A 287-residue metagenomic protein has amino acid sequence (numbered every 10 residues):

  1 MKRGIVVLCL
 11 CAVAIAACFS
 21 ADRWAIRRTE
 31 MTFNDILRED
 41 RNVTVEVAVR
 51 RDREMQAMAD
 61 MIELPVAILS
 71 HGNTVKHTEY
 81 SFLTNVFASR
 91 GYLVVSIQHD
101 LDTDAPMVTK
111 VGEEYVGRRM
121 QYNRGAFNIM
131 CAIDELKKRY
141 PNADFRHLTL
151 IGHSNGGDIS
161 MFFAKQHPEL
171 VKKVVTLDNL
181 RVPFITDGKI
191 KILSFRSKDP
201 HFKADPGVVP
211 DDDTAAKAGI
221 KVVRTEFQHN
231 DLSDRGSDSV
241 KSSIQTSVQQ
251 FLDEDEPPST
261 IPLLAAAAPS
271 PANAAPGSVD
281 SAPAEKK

Functional and structural regions predicted by a protein language model:
G4, A16-A57, K287: An N-terminal hydrophobic leader/cap segment in hydrolases
I5-V13: Sec-dependent N-terminal signal peptides
I36-A143: Serine-hydrolase catalytic machinery in alpha/beta-hydrolase-like enzymes
D134-G188: Primarily recognizes the serine-hydrolase "nucleophile elbow" in alpha/beta-hydrolase and SGNH/GDSL folds
L193-R196: Short beta-strand/loop motif that positions the catalytic acidic residue of the alpha/beta-hydrolase fold
H201-V208: Conserved alpha/beta-hydrolase "acid-adjacent" motif
T214-L232: Catalytic histidine neighborhood in serine/cysteine hydrolases with alpha/beta-hydrolase-type architecture
S237-P271: Catalytic active-site module of serine/aspartate enzymes centered on a nucleophile-bearing elbow/loop
